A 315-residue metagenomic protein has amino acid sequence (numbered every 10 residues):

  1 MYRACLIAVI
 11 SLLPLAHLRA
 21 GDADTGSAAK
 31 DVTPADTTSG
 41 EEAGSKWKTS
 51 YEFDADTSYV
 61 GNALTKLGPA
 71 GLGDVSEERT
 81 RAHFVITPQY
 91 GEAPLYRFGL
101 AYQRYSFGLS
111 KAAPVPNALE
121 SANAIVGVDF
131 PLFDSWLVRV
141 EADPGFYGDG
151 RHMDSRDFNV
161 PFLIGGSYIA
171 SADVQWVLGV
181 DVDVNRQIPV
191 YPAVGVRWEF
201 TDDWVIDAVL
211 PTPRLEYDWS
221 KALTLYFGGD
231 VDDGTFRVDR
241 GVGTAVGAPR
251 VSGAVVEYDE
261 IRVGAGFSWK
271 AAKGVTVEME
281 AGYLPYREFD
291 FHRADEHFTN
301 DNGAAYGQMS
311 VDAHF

Functional and structural regions predicted by a protein language model:
G21, A28-S135, E141-H152, N159 (+2 more regions): Transmembrane beta-barrel domains of bacterial outer-membrane proteins
Y51-G61, F98-R104, V140-F146, L178-V182 (+4 more regions): Transmembrane beta-barrel strands of outer-membrane/channel proteins
A63, Y105-A112, P211-P285, F289-R293 (+2 more regions): Outer-membrane beta-barrel translocator/channel fold
L72-V75, P116-A118, G150-R156, D181-V190 (+1 more regions): Solvent-exposed loop/turn segments connecting transmembrane beta-strands in outer-membrane beta-barrel proteins
E78-F84, E120-V126, A142-F146, V160-I164 (+5 more regions): Hydrophobic, lipid-facing positions within transmembrane beta-strands of outer-membrane proteins
F84-P88, V128-F130, Y168, V182 (+7 more regions): Residue-level signature of outer-membrane beta-barrel architecture
G91-R97, D134-V138, A172-L178, D203-I206 (+3 more regions): Repeated loop/turn-to-beta-strand initiation elements of outer-membrane beta-barrel proteins
V194-W198, D203, F267-K273, T299-F315: Outer-membrane beta-barrel "beta-signal"
